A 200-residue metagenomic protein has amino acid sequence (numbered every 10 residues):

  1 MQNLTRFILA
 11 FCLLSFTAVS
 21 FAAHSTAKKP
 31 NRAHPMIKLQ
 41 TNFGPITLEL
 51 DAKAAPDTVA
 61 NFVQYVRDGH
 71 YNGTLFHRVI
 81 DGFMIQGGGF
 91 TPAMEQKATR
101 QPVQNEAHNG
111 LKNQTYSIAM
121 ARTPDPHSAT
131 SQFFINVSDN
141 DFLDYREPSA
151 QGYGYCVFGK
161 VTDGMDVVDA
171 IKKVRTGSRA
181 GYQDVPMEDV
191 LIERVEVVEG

Functional and structural regions predicted by a protein language model:
M1-I8: Bacterial N-terminal signal peptides that target proteins for export
I8, V19-G200: Cyclophilin-like peptidyl-prolyl cis-trans isomerases
